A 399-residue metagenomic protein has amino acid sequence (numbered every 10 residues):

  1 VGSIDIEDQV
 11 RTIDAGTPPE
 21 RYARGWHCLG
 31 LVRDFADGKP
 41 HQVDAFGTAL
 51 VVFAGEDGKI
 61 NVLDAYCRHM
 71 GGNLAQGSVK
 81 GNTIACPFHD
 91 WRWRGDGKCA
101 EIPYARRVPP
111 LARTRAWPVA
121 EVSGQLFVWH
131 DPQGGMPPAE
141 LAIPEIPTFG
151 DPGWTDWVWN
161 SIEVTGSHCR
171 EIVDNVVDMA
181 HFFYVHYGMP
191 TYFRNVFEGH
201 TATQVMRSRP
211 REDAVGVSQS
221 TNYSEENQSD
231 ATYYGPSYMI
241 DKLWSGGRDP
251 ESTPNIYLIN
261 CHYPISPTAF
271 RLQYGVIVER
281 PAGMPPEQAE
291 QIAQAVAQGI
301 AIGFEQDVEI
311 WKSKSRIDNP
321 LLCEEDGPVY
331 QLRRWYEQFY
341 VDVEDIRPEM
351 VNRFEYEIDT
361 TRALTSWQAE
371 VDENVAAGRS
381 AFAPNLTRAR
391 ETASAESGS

Functional and structural regions predicted by a protein language model:
V1-A23: A boundary/linker detector
V1-Q9, D44, A65-N82, R115 (+2 more regions): N-terminal short leaders/motifs
S3-D5, D14-A15, C28-D151, S366 (+2 more regions): Rieske [2Fe-2S] iron-sulfur-binding domain
P18-Y22, G124-P132, E290-A295: Short, mixed-charge, low-aromatic patches
A23, R113, A120-V122, P254-I256 (+1 more regions): A short, structural micro-pattern
K59, A139-S399: C-terminal catalytic domain of Rieske-type non-heme iron oxygenases
